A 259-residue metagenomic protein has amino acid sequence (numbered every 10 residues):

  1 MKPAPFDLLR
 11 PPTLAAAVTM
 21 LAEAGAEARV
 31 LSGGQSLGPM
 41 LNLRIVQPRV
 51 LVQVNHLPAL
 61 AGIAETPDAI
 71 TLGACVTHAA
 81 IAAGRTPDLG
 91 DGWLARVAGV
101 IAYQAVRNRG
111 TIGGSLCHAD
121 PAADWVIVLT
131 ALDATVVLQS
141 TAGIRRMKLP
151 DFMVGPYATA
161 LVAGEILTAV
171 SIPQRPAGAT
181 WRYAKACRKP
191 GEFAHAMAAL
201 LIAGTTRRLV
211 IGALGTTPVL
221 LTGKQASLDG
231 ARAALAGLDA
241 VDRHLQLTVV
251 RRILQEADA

Functional and structural regions predicted by a protein language model:
M1-A259: C-terminal structural segment of proteins
